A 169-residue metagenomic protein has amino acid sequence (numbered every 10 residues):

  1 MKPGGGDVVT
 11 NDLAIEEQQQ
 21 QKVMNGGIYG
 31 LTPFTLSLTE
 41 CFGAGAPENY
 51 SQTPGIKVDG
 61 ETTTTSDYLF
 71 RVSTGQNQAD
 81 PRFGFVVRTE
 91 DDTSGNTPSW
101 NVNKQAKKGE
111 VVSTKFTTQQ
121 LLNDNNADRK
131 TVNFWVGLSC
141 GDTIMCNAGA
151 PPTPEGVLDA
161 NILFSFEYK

Functional and structural regions predicted by a protein language model:
M1-K169: Mature extracellular/passenger domains of Gram-negative fimbrial/pilin and adhesin proteins
